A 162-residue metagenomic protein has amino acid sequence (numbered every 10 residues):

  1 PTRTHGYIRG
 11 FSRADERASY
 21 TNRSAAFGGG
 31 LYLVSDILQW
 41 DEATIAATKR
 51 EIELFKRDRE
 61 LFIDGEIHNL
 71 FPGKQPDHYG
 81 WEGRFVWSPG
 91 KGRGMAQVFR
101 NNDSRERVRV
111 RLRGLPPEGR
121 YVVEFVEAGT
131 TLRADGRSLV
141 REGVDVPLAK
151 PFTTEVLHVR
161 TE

Functional and structural regions predicted by a protein language model:
P1-G129: Active-site-proximal substrate-binding groove within the catalytic cores of carbohydrate-active enzymes
A134-E162: C-terminal beta-strand-rich structural cap/linker in extracellular carbohydrate-active enzymes
